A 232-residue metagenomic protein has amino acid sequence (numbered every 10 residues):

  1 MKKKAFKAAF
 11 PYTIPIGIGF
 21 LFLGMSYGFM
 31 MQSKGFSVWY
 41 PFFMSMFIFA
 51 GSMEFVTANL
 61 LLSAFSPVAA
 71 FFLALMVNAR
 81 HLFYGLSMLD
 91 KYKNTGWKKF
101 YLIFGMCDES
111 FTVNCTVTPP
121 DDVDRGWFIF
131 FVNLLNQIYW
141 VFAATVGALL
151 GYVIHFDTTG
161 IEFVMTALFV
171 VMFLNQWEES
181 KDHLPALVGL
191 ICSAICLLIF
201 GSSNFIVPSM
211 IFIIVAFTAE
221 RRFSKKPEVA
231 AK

Functional and structural regions predicted by a protein language model:
M1-A9, V123, R221-K232: Intrinsically disordered, low-complexity non-transmembrane regions of multi-pass membrane transporters
F6-L23, F36-F42, F47-A50, H155-V171 (+3 more regions): Helical membrane-embedded segments and adjacent short helical loop/helix-boundary regions of multi-pass membrane
A8-I103, Y139: Pore-lining transmembrane helices
F29, M46, N59, S87 (+7 more regions): Membrane-interface helix caps of multi-pass small-molecule transporters
S52, M76-F83, L168-L174, S193-I195 (+1 more regions): Alpha-helical transmembrane segments and their membrane-interface exit regions
F71-E162: Helix-loop-helix junctions within the multi-pass membrane cores of secondary transporters/permeases
G126-P208, V215: Membrane-embedded alpha-helical modules
S202-F212, A216-R222, E228-A231: ATP/nucleoside-binding phosphotransfer catalytic cores, i.e., glycine-rich phosphate-binding loops
